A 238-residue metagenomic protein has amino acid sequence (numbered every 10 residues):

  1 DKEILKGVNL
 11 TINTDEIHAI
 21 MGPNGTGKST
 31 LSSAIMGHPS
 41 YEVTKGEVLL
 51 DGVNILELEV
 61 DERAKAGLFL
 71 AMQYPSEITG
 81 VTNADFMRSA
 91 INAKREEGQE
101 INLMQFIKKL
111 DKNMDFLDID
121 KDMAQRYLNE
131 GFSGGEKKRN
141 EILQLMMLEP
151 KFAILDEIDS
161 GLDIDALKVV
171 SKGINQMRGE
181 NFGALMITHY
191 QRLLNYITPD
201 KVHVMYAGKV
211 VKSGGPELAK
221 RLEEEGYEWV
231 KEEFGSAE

Functional and structural regions predicted by a protein language model:
D1-E3, E62, K168: Short coil-to-beta microelement around the adenine-binding A-loop and adjacent beta1/P-loop entry of ABC ATPase
L5-G7: Conserved structural motif at the start of ABC-family nucleotide-binding domains
M21-P23: The feature captures the beta-strand-to-loop junction immediately N-terminal to the Walker
E47-R63, N129: ABC ATPase NBD Q-loop/coupling interface
S76-K151: ABC-family P-loop ATPase nucleotide-binding domains
E157-I158, D165: Walker B catalytic motif
M205, K209-E232: Conserved beta-strand-loop-alpha-helix hinge in the C-terminal portion of ABC ATPase nucleotide-binding domains
